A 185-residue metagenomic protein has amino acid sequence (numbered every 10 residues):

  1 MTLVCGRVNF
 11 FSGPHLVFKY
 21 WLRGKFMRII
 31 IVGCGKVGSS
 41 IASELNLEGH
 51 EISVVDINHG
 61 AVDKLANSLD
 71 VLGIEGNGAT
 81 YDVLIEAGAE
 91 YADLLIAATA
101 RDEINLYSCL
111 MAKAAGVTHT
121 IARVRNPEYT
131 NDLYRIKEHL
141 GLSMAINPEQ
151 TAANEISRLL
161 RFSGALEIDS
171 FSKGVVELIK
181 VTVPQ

Functional and structural regions predicted by a protein language model:
M1-L3, R7-N9, P14-Q185: Cytosolic regulatory regions of ion transport systems
